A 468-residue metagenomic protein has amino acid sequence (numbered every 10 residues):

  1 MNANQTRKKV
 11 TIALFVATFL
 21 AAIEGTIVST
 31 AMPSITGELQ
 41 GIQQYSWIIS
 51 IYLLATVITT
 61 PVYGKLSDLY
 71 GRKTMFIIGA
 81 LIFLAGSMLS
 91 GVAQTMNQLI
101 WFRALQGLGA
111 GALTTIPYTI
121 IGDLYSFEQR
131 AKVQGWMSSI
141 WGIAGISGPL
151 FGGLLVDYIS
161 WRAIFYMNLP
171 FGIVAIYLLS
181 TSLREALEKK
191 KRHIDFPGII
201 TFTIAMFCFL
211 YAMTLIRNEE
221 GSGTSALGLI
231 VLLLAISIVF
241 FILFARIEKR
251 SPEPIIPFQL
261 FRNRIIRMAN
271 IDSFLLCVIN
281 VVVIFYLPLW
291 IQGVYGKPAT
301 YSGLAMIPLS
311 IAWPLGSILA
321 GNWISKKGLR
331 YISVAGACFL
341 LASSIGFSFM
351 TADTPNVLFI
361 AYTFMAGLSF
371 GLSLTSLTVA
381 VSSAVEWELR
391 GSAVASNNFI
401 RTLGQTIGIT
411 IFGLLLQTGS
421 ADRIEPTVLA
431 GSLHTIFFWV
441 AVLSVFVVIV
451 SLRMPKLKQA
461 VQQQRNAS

Functional and structural regions predicted by a protein language model:
M1-T6, M454-S468: Intrinsic disorder in cytosolic terminal tails and internal cytosolic loops of multi-pass membrane transporters
V10-I23, V28-T30, I49, L81 (+5 more regions): 12-transmembrane solute porter fold
E24, Y52-T59, G109, I140-A144 (+3 more regions): MFS transmembrane alpha-helix packing/gate-lining sites
A31-I58, T300-L304: Extracellular/periplasmic helix-loop-helix junction of adjacent transmembrane segments in MFS-like secondary
I35-T36, L66-S67, F151-I159, M213 (+5 more regions): Interfacial helix-cap and linker-helix signal at transmembrane-aqueous boundaries of multi-pass secondary transporters
S50-G64, T114-Y118, I307-A320: Central cavity-lining transmembrane alpha-helices of secondary-active solute carriers, predominantly the Major
T60-P197, W387: Helix-loop-helix hairpins in multi-pass membrane proteins, especially solute transporters
D157-D272, K297, A441: Hydrophobic transmembrane-helix bundles of small-molecule transporters
